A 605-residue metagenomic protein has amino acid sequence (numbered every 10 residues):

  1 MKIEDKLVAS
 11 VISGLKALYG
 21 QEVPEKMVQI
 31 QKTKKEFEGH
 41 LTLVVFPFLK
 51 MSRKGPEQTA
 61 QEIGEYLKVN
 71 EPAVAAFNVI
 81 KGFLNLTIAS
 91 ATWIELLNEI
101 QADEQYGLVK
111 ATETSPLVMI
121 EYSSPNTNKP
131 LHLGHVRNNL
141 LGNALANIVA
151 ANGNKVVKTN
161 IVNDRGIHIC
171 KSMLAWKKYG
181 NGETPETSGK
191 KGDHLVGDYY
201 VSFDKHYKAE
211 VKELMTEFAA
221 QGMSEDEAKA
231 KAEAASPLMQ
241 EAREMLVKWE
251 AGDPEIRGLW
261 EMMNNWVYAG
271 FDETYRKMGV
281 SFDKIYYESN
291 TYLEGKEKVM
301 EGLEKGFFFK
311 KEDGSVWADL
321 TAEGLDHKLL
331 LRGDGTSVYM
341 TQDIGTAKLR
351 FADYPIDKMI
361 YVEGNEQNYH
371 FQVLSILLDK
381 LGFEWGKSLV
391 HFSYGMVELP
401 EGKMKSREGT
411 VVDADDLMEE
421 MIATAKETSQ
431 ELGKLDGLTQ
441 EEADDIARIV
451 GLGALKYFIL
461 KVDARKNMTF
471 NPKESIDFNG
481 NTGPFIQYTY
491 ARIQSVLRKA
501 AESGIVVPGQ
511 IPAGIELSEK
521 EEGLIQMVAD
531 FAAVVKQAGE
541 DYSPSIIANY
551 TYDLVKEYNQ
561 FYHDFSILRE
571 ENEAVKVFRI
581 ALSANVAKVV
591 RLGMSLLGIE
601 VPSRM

Functional and structural regions predicted by a protein language model:
M1-I94, T112-M605: Non-catalytic interaction-recognition regions
E95-I100: Short, charged, solvent-exposed linker or helix-capping segments at domain edges/interfaces that act as flexible hinges
Q101-E113: Flexible, low-complexity linker/hinge segments
